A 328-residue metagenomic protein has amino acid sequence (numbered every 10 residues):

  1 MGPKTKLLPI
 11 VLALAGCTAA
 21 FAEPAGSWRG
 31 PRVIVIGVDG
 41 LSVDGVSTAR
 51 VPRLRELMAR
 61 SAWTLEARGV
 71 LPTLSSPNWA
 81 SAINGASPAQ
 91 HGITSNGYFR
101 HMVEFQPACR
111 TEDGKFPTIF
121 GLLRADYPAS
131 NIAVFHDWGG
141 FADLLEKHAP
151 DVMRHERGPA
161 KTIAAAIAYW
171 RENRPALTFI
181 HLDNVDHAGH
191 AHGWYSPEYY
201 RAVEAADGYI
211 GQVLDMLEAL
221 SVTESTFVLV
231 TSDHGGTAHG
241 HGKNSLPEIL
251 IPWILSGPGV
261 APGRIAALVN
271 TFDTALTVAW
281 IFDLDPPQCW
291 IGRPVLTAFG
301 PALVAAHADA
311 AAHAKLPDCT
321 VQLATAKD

Functional and structural regions predicted by a protein language model:
P9-G16: Bacterial N-terminal signal peptides
E23-A62, W290: Active-site-proximal N-terminal segment of extracellular/periplasmic enzymes that hydrolyze or transfer
E23-P31, F99-V103, Y127, D215-T223 (+2 more regions): Membrane-interface soluble catalytic domains
V33-G37, T64-A67, S81-I83, L122 (+6 more regions): Structural recognition of the beta-strand scaffold that forms the well-ordered cores of secreted hydrolase catalytic
V35, R53-L54, A202-S245, V278: Metal-dependent active-site segment of extracytoplasmic phospho-/sulfohydrolases and closely related
D44-A89: Short, structured active-site-proximal loop/turn typified by the sulfatase FGly-forming signature C/S-X-P-X-R
H91-I93, R100-H101, F105, C109-P159: Catalytic-site neighborhoods of secreted/periplasmic enzymes that process anionic sulfate/phosphate groups
G139-R154, I167-G208, Q212: Active-site His/acidic residue clusters
